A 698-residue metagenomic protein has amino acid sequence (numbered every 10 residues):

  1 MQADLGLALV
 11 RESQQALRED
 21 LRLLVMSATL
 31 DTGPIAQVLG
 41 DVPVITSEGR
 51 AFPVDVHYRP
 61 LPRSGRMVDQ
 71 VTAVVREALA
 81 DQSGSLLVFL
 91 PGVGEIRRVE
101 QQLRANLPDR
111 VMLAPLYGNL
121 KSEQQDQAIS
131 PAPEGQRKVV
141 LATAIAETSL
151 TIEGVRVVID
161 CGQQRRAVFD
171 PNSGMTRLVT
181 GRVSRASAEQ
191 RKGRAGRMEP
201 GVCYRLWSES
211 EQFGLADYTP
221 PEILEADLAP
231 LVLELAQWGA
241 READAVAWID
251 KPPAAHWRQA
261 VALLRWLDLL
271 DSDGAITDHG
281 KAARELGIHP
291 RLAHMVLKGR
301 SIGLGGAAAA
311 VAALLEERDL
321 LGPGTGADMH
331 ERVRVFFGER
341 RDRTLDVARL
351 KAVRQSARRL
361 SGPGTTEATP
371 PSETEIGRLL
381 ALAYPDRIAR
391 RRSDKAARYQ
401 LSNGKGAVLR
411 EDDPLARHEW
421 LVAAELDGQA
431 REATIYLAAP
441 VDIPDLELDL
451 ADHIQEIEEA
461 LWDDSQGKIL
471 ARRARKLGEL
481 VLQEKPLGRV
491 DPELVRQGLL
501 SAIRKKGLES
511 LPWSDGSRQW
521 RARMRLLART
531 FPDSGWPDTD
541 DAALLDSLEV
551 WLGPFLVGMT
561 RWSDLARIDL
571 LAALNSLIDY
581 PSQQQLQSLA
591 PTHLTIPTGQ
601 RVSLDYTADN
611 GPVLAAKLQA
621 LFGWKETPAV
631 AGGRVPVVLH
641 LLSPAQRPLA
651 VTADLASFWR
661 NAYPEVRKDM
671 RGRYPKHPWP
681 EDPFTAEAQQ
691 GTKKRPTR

Functional and structural regions predicted by a protein language model:
M1-E12, C161-R165, F169, G174 (+7 more regions): Extended active-site and interfacial segments that coordinate phosphate-rich ligands in large catalytic machineries
M1-M295, D427, D609: P-loop NTPase motor module signature
S13, V75-R76, A128, I145-E147 (+8 more regions): Generic recognition of flexible, low-complexity loop/linker segments
V44-I45, A397-L401, L461-W462, T592-P597: Short acidic-hydrophobic surface loop/beta-edge motif
Q102, R110, P115, Q127 (+3 more regions): Second RecA-like catalytic domain
I145-T151, Q190-G196, Y399, N403-A407 (+1 more regions): Conserved phosphate/anionic-ligand binding catalytic regions in large, soluble enzymes, centered on
S402, K468-R698: Charged, non-catalytic accessory extensions
